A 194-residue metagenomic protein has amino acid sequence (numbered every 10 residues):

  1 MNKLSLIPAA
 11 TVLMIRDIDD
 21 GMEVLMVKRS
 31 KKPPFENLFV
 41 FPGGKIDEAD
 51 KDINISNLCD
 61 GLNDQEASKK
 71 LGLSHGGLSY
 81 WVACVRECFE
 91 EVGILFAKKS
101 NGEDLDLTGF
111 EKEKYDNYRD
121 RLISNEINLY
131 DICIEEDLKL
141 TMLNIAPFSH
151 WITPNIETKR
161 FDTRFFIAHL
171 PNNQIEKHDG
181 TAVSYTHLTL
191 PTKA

Functional and structural regions predicted by a protein language model:
M1-L4, S30, P154-E157: Short Gly/Pro-enriched turn/cap motifs at secondary-structure boundaries
N2-A9, D17, K28, D52-S56 (+6 more regions): Macromolecular interaction modules
L4-V24, P33, L38-D52: Conserved N-terminal beta-strand and adjoining loop/helix that marks the start of the Nudix/MutT-like hydrolase domain
M14-R16, M26-K28, I167-H169: Short, well-ordered beta-strand micro-motif
K31-P33, I46-D47, I152-T153, N172-N173: Short, solvent-exposed loop/turn segments at secondary-structure junctions
F41-G43, A49-T141: The catalytic Nudix box helix
E111-K112, Y118-S184: Glycine- and acidic-residue-rich phosphate-binding/metal-coordinating active-site segment common to enzymes that handle
T186-A194: Conserved small/polar residues in nucleotide/adenosyl-binding loops
